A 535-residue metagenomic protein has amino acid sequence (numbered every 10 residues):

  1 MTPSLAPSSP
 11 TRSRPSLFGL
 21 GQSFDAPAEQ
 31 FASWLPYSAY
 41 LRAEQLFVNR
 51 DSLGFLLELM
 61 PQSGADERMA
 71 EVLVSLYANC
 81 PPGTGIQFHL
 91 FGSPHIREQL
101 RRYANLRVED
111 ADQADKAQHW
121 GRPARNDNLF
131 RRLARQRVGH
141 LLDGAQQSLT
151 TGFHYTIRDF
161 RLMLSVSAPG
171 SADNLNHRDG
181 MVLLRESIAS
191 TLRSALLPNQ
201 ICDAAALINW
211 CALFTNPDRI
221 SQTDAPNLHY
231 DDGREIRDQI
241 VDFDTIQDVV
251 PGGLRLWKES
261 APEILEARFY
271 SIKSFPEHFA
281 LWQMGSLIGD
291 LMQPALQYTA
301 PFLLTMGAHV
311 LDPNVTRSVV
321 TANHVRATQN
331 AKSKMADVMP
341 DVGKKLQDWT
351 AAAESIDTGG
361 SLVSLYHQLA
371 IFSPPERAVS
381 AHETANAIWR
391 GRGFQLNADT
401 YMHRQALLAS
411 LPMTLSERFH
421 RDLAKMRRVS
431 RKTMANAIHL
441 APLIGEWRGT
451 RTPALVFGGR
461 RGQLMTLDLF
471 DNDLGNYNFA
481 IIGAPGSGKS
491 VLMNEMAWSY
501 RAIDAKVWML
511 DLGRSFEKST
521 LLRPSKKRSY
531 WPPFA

Functional and structural regions predicted by a protein language model:
M1, D218-P226, W498-V507, P533-A535: Unusually extended, aromatic-enriched hydrophobic runs near protein termini
M1-M434, I438-P442: Extended, folded cores of ATP/NTP-driven motor/assembly subunits in large transport and secretion machines
Y40, Q45-S52, L59-S63, M69-C80 (+1 more regions): Glycine-rich phosphate-binding loop of nucleotide-binding enzymes
L90-H95, L512-G513, F534-A535: A short hydrophobic beta-strand->loop->alpha-helix junction that borders the nucleotide-binding pocket of P-loop NTPases
V429-R461: Pre-P-loop entry segment of helicase/translocase ATPase cores
